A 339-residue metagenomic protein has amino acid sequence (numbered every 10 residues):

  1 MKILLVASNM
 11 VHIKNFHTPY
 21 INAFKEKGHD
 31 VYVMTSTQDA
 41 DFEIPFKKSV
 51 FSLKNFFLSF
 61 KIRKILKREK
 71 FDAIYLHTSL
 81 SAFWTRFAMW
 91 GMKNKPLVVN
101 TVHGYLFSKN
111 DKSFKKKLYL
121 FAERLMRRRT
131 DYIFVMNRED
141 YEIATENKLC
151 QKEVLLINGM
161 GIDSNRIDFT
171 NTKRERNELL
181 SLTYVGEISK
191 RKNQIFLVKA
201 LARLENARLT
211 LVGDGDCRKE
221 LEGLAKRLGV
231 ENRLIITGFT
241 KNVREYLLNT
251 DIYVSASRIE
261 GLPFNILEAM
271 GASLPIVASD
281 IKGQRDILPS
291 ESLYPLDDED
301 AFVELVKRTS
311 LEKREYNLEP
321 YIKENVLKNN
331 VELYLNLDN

Functional and structural regions predicted by a protein language model:
K14-P19, L180, Y184-R203, A207 (+1 more regions): A conserved mid-protein helix/loop that constitutes part of the nucleotide-sugar donor-binding site
N22-F24, K116-I133: Membrane-proximal helix-turn-helix segments that form the acceptor-binding/catalytic region of lipid-linked
L76-A82, V102: Short His-centered aromatic/hydrophobic patch
R128-F169: Donor nucleotide-sugar binding/catalytic pocket of nucleotide-sugar-dependent glycosyltransferases
F239, R258: Aromatic "clamp/platform" in nucleotide-sugar-dependent glycosyltransferases that forms part of the donor/acceptor
P275-A278: Short hydrophobic beta-strand element within catalytic cores of glycosyltransferases and related nucleotide-activated
E291-D300, K307-S310: Conserved acidic donor-binding segment of nucleotide-sugar-dependent glycosyltransferases
L311-N339: A charged, aromatic-enriched C-terminal amphipathic alpha-helix characteristic of glycosyltransferases across folds
